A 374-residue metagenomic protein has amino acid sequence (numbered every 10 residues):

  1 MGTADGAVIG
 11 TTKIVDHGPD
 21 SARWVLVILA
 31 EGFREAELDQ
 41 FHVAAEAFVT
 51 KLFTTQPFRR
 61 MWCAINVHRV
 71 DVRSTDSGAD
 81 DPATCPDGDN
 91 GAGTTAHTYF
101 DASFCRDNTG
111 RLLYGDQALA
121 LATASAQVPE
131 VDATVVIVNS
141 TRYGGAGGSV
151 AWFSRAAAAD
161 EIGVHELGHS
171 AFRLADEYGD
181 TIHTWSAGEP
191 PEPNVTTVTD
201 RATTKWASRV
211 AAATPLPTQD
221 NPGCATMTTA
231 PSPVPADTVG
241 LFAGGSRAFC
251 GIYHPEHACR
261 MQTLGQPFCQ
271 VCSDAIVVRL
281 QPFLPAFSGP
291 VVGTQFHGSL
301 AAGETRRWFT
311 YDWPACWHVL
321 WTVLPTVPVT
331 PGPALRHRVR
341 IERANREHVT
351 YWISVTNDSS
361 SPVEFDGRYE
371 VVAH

Functional and structural regions predicted by a protein language model:
M1-T123, A157: Propeptide-to-catalytic entry region of secreted or membrane-anchored zinc metalloproteases
G18-A22, R59-C63, A126-V131, P233-V234 (+2 more regions): Extracellular/periplasmic catalytic domains that process cell-envelope and extracellular macromolecules
G32-A36, R73-S77, S140-G144, A157-A159 (+3 more regions): Solvent-exposed loop/turn segments at secondary-structure junctions within structured extracellular/periplasmic domains
L38-F41, G144-V164: Short pre-active-site segment immediately N-terminal to the catalytic Zn-binding motif
V43-K51, H169, C259, D274 (+1 more regions): Solvent-exposed, polar/charged alpha-helical surfaces in well-ordered, non-transmembrane soluble domains, broadly
D160-E177: Active-site recognition of the HExxH zinc-binding catalytic motif
Y178-S288: Replace "(M1/M4/M9/M12/WLM)" with "(e.g., M1/M4/M8/M9/M12/M26/WLM)" and add "not limited to" to clarify scope
F287-H374: Extracellular attachment/recognition segments
